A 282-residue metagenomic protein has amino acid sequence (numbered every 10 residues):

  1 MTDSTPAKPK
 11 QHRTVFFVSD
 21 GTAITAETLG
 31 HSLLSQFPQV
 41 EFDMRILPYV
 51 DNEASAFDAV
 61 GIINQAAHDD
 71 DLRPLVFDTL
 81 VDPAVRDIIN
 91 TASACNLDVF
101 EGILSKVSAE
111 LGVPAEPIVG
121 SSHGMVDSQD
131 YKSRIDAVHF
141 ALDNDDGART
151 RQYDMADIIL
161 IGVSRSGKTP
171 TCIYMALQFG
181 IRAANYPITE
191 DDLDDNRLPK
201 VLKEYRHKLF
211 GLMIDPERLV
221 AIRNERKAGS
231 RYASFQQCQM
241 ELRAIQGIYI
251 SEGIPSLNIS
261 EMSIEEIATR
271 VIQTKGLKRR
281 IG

Functional and structural regions predicted by a protein language model:
M1-L33: N-terminal accessory targeting/assembly segments
S19-G21, Y49-V50, D78-D82, E261: Structural motif
R45-A66, P74-T79: Metallocofactor- and cofactor-centric catalytic cores in central/energy metabolism, strongly enriched
N96-D146: Hydrophobic alpha-helical segments and helix pairs
M125, Y205-E241: A glycine- and Lys/Arg-enriched "phosphate-lid" helix/loop adjacent to the NTP-binding pocket of small-molecule kinases
I135-R182: Internal active-site segments that recognize and position negatively charged phosphoryl groups and nucleotide moieties
A183-D194: Short beta-strand-centered segment that lines the nucleotide-binding/catalytic pocket of NTP-utilizing
I248-G282: NTP-dependent small-molecule kinase module
